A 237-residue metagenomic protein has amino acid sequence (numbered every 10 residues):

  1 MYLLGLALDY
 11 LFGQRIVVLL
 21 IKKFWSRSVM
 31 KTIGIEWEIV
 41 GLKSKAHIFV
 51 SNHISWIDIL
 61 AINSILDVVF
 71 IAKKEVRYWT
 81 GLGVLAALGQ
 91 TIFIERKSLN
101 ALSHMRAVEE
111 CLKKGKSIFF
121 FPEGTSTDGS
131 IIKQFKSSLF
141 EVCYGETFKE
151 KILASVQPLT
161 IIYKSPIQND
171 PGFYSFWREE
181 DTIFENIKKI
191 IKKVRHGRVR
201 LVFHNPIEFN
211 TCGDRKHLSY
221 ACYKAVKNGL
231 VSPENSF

Functional and structural regions predicted by a protein language model:
M1-E36, P233: N-terminal membrane-anchoring alpha-helices
L3-A7, L11-G13, M30-T32, K45-L99 (+1 more regions): Catalytic core of membrane glycerolipid acyltransferases/transacylases, capturing the structured, soluble-facing
E36-V40, R96, S137-G145, K151-I152 (+2 more regions): Soluble, non-transmembrane catalytic domains of enzymes that act on hydrophobic metabolites at membranes
A46-I48, S117-F121, S155, R200: Residue-level preference for the first positions of well-ordered beta-strands
L82-G83, G129-G213: A cross-family acyltransferase "interaction/gating" segment
I92-E95, A101-S117: A membrane-cytosol interface segment of integral membrane proteins
V108, S117-I118, G124-F135: Soluble extracytoplasmic domains of inner/organellar membrane proteins
